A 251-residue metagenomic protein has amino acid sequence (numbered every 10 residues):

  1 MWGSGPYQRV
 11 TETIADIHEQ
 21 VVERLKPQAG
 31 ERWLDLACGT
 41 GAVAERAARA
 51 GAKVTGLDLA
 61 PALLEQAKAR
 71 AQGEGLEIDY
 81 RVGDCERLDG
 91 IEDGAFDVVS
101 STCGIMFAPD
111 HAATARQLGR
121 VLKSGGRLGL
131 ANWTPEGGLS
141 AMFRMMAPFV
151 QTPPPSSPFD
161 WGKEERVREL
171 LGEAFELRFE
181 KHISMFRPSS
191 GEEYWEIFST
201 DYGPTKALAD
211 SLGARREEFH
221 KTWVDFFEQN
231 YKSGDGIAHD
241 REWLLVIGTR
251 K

Functional and structural regions predicted by a protein language model:
M1-E31, A42-R46, L63-Q66, G73-E74 (+1 more regions): Conserved class I S-adenosyl-L-methionine
W2, T13-I14, T40-A42, F159-K251: Conserved Class I S-adenosyl-L-methionine
L25-P27, A48, L122, L171: A generic alpha-to-beta junction signature in SAM-dependent methyltransferases
R32-D89, A113: Class I SAM-dependent methyltransferase SAM/SAH-binding core
E86-V98: A short acidic, Gly/Pro-enriched loop at the edge of an enzyme's catalytic core that lines a small-molecule cofactor
V98-H111: A short SAM/SAH-binding and catalytic strip from SAM-dependent methyltransferases
A112-A113, G119, K123-S190, T205-A209: Conserved catalytic/acceptor-binding region of the Class I
